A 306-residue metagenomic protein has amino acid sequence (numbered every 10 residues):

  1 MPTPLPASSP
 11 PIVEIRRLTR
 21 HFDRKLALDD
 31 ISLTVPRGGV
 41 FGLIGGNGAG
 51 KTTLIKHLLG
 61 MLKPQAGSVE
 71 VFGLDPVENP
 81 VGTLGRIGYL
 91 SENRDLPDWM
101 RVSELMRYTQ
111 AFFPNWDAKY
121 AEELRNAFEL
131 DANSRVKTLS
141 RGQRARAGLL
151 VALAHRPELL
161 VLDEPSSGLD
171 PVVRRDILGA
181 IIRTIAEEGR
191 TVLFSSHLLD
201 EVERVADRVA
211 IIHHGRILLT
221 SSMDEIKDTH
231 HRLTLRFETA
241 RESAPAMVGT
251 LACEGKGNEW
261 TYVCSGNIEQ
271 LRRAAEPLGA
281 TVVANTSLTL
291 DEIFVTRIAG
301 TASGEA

Functional and structural regions predicted by a protein language model:
P2-S9, S265-A306: C-terminal coupling/interaction segments
P10-H213, L218-L219: ABC transporter nucleotide-binding domains
L18, G38, E238-A240, S265-N267 (+1 more regions): Generic structural motif
L18, I31, C253, V283-N285: Generic beta-strand hydrophobic packing signal
L26, G39-F41, T239-R241, I268-Q270 (+1 more regions): Residues that cap or initiate secondary-structure elements
R101, S222, T286-T289: Short loop/turn segments at beta->alpha junctions
P157-E164, R241-S243, E269-R272: Short, surface-exposed beta-strand/loop "edge" segments at domain boundaries and coil↔beta transitions
R175-Q270, A284: ABC transporter nucleotide-binding domain
